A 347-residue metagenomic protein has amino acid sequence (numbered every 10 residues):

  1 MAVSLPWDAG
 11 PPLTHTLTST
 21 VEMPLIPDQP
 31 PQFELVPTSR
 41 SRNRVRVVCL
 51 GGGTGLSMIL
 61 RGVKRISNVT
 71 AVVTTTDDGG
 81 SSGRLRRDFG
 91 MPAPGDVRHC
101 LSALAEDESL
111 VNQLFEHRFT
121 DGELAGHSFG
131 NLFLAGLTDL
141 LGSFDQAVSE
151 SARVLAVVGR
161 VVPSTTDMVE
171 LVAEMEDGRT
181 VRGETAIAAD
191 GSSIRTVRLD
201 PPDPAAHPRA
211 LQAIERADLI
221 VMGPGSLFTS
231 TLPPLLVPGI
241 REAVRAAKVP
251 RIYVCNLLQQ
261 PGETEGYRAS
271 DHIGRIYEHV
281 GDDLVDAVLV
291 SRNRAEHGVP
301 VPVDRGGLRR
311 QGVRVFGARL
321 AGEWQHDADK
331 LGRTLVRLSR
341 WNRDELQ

Functional and structural regions predicted by a protein language model:
A2-P31, G266-Q347: C-terminal functional extensions of proteins
A2-V21, T74-S192, R198, V336-R340: Electropositive, gly/pro-rich neighborhoods at or near active sites that engage anionic ligands
Q32-M91, G95: Gly/lys/ser-thr-rich phosphate-binding loops in alpha/beta enzymes that coordinate phosphoanhydride or phosphate groups
V63-N68, E242-K248, Y277-V285: Short, conserved loop/helix-junction motifs that constitute active-site signature segments in enzyme catalytic cores
T196-A213, L236, D271: Active-site glycine-rich loop that binds ribose-phosphate moieties when present
A217: An anion/phosphate-binding loop that grips the pyrophosphate of nucleotide cofactors and donors
L227-V237, G298-P302: Glycine/threonine-rich flexible loop motifs
P234-R241, Y267-I273: Charged helix-capping and loop-helix junction motifs
